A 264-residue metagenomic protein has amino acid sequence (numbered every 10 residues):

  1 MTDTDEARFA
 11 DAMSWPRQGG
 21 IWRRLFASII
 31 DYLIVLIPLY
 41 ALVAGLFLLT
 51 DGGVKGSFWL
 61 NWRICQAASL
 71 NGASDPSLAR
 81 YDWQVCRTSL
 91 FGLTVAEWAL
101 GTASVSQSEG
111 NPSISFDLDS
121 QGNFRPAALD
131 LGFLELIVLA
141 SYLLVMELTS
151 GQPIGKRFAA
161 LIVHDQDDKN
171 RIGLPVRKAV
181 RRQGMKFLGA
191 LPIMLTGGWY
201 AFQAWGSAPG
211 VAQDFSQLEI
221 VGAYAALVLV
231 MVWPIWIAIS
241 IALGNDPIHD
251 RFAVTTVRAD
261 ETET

Functional and structural regions predicted by a protein language model:
M1-T264: Short, small/hydrophobic-residue-rich motifs at membrane-helix boundaries and re-entrant hairpins of integral membrane
